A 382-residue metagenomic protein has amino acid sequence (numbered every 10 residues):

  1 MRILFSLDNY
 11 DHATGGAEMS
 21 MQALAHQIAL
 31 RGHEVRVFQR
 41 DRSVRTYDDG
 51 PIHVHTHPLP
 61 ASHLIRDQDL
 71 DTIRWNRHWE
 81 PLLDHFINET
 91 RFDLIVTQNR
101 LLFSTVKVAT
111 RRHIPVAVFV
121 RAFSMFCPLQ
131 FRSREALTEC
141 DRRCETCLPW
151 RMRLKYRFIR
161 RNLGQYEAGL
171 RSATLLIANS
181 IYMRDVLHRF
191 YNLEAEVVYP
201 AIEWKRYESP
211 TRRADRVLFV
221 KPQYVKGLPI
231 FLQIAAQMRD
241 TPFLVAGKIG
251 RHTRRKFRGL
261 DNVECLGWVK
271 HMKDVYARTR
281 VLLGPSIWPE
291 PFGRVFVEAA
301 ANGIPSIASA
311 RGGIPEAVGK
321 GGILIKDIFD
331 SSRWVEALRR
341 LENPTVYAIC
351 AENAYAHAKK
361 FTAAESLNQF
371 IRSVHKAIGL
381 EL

Functional and structural regions predicted by a protein language model:
I73-R74, T345-H375: A charged, aromatic-enriched C-terminal amphipathic alpha-helix characteristic of glycosyltransferases across folds
N76, T97-L102, V120: Short His-centered aromatic/hydrophobic patch
L94, A109-L148, I177, E196: Active-site proximal beta-strand in glycosyltransferases
L137-L175: Membrane-proximal helix-turn-helix segments that form the acceptor-binding/catalytic region of lipid-linked
T174, A277-P291, I304: Acidic donor-binding loop of glycosyltransferase active sites
R189, W204-K256, C265: Conserved catalytic-core segment of nucleotide-activated headgroup transferases in glycan assembly
I249, D261-R278, I287-P289, I328: Conserved active-site histidine-acidic residue motif and adjacent donor-binding/catalytic loop of glycosyltransferases
P315-R339: Change "using UDP/GDP/dTDP sugars" to "using nucleotide sugars
